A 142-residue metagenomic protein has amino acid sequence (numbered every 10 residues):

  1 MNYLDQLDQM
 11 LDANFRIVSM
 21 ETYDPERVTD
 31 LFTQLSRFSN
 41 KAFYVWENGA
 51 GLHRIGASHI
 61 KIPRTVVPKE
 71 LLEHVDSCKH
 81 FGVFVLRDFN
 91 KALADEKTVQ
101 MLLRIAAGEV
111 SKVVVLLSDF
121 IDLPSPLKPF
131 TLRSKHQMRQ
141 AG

Functional and structural regions predicted by a protein language model:
M1-G142: ATP/nucleotide-binding catalytic cores
